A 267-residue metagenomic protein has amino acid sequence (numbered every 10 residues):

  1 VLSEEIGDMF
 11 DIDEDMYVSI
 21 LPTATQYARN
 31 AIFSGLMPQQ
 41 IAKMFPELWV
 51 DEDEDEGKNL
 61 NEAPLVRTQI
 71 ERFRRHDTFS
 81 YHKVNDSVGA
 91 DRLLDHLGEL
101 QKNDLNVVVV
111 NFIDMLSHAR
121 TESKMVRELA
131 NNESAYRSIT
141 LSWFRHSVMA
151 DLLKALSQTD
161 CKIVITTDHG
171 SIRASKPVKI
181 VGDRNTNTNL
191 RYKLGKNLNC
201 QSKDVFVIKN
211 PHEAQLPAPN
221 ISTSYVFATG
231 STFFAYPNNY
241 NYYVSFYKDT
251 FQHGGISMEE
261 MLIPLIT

Functional and structural regions predicted by a protein language model:
V1-T267: Feature captures the catalytic ectodomains and active-site-proximal regions of enzymes that hydrolyze or transfer
